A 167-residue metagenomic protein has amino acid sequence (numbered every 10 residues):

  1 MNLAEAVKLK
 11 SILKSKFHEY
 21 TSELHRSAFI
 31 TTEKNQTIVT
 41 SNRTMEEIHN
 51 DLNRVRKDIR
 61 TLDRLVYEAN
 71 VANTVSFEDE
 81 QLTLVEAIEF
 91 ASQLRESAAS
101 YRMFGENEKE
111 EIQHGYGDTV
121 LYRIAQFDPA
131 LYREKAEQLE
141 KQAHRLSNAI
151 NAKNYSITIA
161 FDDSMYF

Functional and structural regions predicted by a protein language model:
M1-F167: Structural preference for solvent-exposed beta-strand-turn elements and adjacent flexible terminal/loop segments within
